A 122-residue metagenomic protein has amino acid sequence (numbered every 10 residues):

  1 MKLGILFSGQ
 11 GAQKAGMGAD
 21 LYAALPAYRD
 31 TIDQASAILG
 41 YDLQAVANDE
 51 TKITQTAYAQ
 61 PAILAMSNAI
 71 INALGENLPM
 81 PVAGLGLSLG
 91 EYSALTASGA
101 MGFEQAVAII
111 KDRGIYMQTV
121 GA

Functional and structural regions predicted by a protein language model:
M1-L85, Y116: Helix-rich "cap/lid" substructures immediately adjacent to catalytic or cofactor-binding pockets
Q10-A12, A37-L39, S98-A122: Alpha/beta catalytic cores of group-transfer enzymes, especially the acyltransferase/condensing modules of polyketide
G16-G18, A47, S93, A97 (+1 more regions): Residue-level recognition of conserved structural "scaffold" positions that shape functional pockets and channels
S67, V82, G86-A94, G102: Gly/Ala-rich beta-loop-alpha elbow adjacent to hydrolase catalytic centers
A73, N77, L95-M101: Alpha-helix C-terminal capping segments
